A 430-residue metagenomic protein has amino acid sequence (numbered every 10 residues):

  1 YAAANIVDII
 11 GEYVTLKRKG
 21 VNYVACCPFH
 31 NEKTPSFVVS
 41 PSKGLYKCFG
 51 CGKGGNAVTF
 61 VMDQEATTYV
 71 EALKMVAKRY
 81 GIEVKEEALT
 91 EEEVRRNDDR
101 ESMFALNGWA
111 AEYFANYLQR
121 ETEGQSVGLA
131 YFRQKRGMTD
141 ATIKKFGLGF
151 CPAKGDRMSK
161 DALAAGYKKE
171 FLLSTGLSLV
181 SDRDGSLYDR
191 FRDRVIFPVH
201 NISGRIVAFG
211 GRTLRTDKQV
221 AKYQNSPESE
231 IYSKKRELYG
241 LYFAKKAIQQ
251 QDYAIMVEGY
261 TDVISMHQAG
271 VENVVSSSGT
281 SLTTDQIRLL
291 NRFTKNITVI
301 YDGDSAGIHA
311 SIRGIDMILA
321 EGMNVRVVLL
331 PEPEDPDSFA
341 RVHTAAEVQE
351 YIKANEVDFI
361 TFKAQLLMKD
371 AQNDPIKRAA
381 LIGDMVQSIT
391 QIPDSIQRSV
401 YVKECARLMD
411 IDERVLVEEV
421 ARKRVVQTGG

Functional and structural regions predicted by a protein language model:
Y1-N22, K74-D193, E230, K234 (+3 more regions): TOPRIM metal-binding catalytic domain and adjacent DNA-binding surface shared by DnaG-type primases
Y1-V94, H343, R407: N-terminal structured subdomain of primase-like DNA metabolism proteins
K19, R96-A110, P152-F293, I297 (+1 more regions): Phosphate-handling DNA/RNA-contact segment within nucleic-acid enzymes
C27, C48, V61, F132 (+8 more regions): Terminal peptide-recognition signature
N31-E32, G52-K53, T213-R215, T261 (+3 more regions): Conserved nucleotide-binding/hydrolysis micro-motifs of P-loop NTPases
V61, V275-G279, Y301-G303: Short beta->alpha connector loops at strand-helix junctions that form conserved, small/polar/Pro-enriched
D63-I82, D193-T213, D337-V342, A346-E350 (+1 more regions): Structured, non-catalytic alpha/beta "coupling" segments that mediate domain-domain communication and provide generic
N201-I202, K245-Y253, T283-I297, Y301-G430: A charged alpha-helical hairpin associated with nucleic-acid processing machineries
